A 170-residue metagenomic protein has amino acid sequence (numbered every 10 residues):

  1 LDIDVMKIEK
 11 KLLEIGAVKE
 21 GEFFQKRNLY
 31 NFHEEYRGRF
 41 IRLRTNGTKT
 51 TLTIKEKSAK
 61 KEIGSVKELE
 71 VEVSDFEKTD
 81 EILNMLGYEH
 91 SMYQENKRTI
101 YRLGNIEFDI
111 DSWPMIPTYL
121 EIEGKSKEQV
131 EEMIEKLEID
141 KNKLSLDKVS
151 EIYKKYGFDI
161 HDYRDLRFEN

Functional and structural regions predicted by a protein language model:
L1-N105, D140-N170: N-terminal strand-loop-strand beta-hairpin
K55-K57, W113, K125: Surface loops and adjacent helix of pleckstrin homology
S58-K61, I116, E128: Short, surface-exposed beta-strand-loop junctions and turns on beta-sheet-rich folds
V66-E68, M115-Y119: Short, solvent-exposed beta-strand edge segments and adjacent coil->beta transition regions
R98-L103, P117, Q129-E131: Short, well-ordered, mixed-charge alpha-helical segments that flank or form enzyme active sites
E107-W113: Strongly charged, low-complexity linkers/loops
E131-N142: Long, well-ordered alpha-helical scaffolding segments within enzyme catalytic domains, especially pronounced
